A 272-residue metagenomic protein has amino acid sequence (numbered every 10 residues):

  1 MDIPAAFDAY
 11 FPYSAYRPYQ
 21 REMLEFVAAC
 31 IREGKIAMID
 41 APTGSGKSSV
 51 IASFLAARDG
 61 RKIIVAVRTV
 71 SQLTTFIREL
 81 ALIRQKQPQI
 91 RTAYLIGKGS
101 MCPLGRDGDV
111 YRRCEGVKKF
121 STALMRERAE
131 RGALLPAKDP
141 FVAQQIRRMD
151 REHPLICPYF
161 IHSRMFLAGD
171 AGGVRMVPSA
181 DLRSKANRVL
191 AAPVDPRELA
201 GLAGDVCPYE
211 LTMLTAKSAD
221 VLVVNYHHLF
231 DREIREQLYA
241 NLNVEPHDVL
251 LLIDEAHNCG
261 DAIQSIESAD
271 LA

Functional and structural regions predicted by a protein language model:
M1-M38: Conserved pre-motif I regulatory segment
M1-Y10, R61-D220, F230: A substrate-engagement module of RecA-like helicase motors
S14-R21, S45-G46, L202-V206, E210: Conserved phosphate-coordination/catalytic loops
Q20-M23, V27, A52-L55, T212: Generic hydrophobic alpha-helical segments
A28-R32, A56-D59, K217: Residue-level signal for alpha-helix termini/capping positions
E33-S53: Walker A/P-loop
I36, K62-I64, V221, L250-L251: Hydrophobic "anchor" residues on beta-strands that sit immediately upstream of conserved functional sites
S53-A56, S71-R78, L202-A272: Signature of the SF2 helicase/ATPase Hel1-core->accessory helical subdomain module
